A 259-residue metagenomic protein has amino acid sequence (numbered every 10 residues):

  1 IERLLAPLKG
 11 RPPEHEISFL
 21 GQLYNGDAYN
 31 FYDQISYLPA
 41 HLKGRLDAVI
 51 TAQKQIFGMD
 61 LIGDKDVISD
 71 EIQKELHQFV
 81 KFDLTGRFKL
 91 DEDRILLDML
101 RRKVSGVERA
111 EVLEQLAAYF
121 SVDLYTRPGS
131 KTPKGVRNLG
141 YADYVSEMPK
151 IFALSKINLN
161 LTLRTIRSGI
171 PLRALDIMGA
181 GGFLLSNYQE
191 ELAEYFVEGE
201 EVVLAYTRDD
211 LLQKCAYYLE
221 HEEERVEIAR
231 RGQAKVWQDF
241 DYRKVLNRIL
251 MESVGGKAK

Functional and structural regions predicted by a protein language model:
I1-I166, L185, Q189-L192: Nucleotide-sugar donor-binding catalytic core of glycosyltransferases
K103, L124-K259: Catalytic binding pocket for nucleotide-activated donors in carbohydrate/polymer assembly enzymes
